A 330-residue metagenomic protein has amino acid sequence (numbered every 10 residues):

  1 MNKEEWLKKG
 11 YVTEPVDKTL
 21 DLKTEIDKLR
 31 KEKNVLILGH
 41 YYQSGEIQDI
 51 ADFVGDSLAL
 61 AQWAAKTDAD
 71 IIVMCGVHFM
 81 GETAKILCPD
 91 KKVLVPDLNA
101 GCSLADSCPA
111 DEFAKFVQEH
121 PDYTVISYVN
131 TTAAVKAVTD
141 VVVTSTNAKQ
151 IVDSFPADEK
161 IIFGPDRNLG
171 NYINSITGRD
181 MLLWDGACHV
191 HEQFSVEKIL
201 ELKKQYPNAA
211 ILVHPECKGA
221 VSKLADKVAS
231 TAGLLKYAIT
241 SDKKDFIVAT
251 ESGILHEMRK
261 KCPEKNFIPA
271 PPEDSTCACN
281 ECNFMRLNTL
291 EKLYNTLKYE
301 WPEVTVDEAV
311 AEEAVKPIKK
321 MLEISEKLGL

Functional and structural regions predicted by a protein language model:
M1-V248, L255, K260-A270, D274-L330: Active-site loop-to-helix "anion-binding N-cap" substructures in soluble metabolic enzymes
